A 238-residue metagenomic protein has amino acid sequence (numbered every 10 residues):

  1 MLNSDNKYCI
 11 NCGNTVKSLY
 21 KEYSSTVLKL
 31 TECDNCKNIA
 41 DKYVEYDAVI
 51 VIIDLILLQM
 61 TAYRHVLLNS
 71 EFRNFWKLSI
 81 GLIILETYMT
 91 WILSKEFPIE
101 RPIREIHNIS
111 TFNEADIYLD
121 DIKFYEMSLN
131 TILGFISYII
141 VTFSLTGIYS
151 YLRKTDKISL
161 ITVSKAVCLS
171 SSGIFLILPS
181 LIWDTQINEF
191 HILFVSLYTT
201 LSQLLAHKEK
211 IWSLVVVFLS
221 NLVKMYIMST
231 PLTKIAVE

Functional and structural regions predicted by a protein language model:
M1-V66: N-terminal cysteine/histidine-rich coordination modules
N3-N6, N11-N14, N35-N38, N69 (+6 more regions): Detector for Asparagine
C9-C12, C33, I84, V141 (+3 more regions): Generic structural hydrophobic/aromatic packing signal, biased to beta-strands
Y20-T31, H107-N113, I136, I140 (+1 more regions): Hydrophobic alpha-helical transmembrane segments
N35-A40, Q59, A115-I122, I177-D184: Short amphipathic alpha-helical segments, especially helix-boundary/capping motifs
Y43-L160, S164: Selected alpha-helical membrane-embedding segments in polytopic membrane proteins
F143-E238: Hydrophobic alpha-helical transmembrane segments and adjacent short intramembrane/lumenal linkers of inner/organellar
